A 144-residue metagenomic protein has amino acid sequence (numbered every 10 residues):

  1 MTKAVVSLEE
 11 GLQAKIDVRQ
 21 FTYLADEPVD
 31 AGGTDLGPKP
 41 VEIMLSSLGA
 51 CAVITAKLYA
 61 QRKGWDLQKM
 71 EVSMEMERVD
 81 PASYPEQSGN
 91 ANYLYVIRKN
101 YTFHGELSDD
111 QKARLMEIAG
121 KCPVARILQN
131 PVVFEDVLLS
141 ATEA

Functional and structural regions predicted by a protein language model:
M1-S46, K57-A144: Extended beta-strand/beta-hairpin segments
C51-A52: Alpha-helical metal-binding/catalytic segments enriched in His/Glu/Asp
